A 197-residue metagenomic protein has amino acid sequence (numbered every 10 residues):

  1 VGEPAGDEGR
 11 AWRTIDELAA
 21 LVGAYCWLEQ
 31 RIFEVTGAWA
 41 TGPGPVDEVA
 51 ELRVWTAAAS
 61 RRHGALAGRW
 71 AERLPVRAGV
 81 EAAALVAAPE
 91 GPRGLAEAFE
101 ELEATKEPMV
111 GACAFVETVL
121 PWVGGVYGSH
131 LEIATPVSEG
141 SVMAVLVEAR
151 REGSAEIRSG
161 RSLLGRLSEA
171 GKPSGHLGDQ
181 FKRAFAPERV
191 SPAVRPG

Functional and structural regions predicted by a protein language model:
V1-D47: Leu/Val/Ala/Ile-rich N-terminal alpha-helices, chiefly Sec-type signal peptides and the beginnings
E3-G23, V86-V119, P187: Acidic/His metal-coordination segments adjacent to aromatic residues that form catalytic metal sites in metalloenzymes
L18, E48-L52, M109, S138-V142 (+1 more regions): Residue-level recognition of alpha-helical structural elements
G23-Q30, A57, R61-G68, A114-G125 (+3 more regions): Generic structural signal for well-ordered, non-transmembrane alpha-helical segments in soluble/cytosolic regions
C26, F33, G37-A40, S60 (+7 more regions): Heptad-repeat amphipathic alpha-helical coiled-coil interaction surface used for oligomerization/assembly
R31-A58, G125-V142: Helix-loop segments that flank and shape redox-cofactor active sites
V54-E97: Conserved alpha-helical segments that form or flank metal/cofactor-binding pockets of metalloenzymes
V123-G197: Preference for long, well-ordered alpha-helical segments
